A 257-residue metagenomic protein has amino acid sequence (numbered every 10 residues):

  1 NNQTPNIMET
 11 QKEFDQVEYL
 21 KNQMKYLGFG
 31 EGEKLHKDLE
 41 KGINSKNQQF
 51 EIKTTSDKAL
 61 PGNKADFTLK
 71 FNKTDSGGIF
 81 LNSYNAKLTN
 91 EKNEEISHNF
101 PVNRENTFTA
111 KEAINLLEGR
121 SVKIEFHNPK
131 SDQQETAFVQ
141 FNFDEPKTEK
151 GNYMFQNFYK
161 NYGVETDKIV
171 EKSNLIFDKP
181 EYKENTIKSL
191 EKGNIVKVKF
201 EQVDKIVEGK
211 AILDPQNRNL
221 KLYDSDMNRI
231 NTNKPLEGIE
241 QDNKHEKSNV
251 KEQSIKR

Functional and structural regions predicted by a protein language model:
N1-I7: Short, Lys/Arg-enriched N-terminal segments with co-localized hydrophobic residues within the first ~10-30 amino acids
K12-K64, F71-F100: Short N-terminal edge-element motif at the start of the domain
Y19-K58, Q156-E208: Long, contiguous regulatory modules within eukaryotic nuclear regulatory proteins
L35, K41-I52, N63, E105-I124 (+3 more regions): Short loop/turn hinge sites at secondary-structure boundaries
G62-N82, A110-K160, V203-K221: Extracellular/lumenal glycan-associated surfaces
L69, A211-L213, I239-R257: Non-Sec secretion/translocation targeting segments of pathogen effectors
F80-I114, R218-V250: A short, surface-exposed interaction/processing loop segment used at functional sites
K92-H127, T148-Q156, N161-K183: Long, low-complexity, intrinsically disordered C-terminal regions of large eukaryotic nuclear proteins involved in RNA
